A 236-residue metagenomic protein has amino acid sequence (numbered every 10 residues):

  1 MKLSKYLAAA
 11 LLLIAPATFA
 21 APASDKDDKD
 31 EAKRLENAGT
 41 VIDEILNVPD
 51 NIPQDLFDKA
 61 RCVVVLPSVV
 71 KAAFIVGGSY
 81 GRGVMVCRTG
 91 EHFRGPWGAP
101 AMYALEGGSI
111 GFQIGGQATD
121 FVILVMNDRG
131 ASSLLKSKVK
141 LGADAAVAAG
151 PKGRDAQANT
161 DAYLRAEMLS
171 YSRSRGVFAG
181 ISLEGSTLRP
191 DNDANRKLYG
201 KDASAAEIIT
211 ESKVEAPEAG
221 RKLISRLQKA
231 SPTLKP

Functional and structural regions predicted by a protein language model:
M1-A10: Bacterial N-terminal signal peptides that target proteins for export
A10-L11, R82: Conserved long hydrophobic alpha-helices within structured protein cores
A15-A20: N-terminal signal peptide c-region/cleavage motif recognized by signal peptidases
A21-P236: Small-residue-enriched, tightly packed secondary-structure blocks
